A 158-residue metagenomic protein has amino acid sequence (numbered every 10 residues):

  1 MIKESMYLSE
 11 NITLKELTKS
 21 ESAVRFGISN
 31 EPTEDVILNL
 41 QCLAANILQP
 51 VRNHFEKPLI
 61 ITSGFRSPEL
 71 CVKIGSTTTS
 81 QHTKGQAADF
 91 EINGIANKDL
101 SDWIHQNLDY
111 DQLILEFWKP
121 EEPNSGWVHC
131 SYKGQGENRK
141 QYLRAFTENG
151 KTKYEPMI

Functional and structural regions predicted by a protein language model:
M1-R52, T147-I158: Extracytoplasmic cell-surface/polysaccharide-interacting catalytic and binding patches
L43-I47, K57, L70, Q86 (+2 more regions): Amphipathic alpha-helical interface surfaces
N46-F55, W103-N107: Generic non-transmembrane alpha-helical segments
Q49-G75: Extended, low-complexity, intrinsically disordered C-terminal regulatory tails of eukaryotic serine/threonine kinases
I60-T62, A87-E91, H129-S131: Structural recognition of the beta-strand scaffold that forms the well-ordered cores of secreted hydrolase catalytic
K73-T83, W118-E121: Short, flexible, solvent-exposed loop/turn segments with mixed acidic/basic and small polar residues
T78-K98: Acidic, His- and aromatic-enriched active-site or binding-groove loops in soluble protein domains that engage sugars
I92-I158: Catalytic cores and adjacent binding grooves of peptidoglycan-active enzymes
